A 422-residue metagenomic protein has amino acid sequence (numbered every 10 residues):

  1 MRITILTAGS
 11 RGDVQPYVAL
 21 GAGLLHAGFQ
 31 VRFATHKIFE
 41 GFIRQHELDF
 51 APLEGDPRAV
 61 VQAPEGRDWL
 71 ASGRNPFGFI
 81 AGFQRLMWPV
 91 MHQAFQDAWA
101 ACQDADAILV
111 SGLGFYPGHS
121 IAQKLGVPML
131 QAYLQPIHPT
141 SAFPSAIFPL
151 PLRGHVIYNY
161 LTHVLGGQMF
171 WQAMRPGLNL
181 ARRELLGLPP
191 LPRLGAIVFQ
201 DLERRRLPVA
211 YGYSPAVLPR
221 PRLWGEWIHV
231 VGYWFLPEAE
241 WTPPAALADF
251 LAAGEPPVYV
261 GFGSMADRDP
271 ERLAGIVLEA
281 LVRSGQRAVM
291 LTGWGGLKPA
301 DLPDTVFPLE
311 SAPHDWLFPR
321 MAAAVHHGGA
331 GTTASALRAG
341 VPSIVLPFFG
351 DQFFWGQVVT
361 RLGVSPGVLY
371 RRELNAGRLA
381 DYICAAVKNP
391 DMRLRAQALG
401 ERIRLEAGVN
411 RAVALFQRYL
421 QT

Functional and structural regions predicted by a protein language model:
M1-A34, I38-H46, F79-G82, I108 (+7 more regions): Nucleotide-activated sugar donor-binding and catalytic core shared by glycosyltransferases and related lipid-linked
K37-P257, S264-G275, V282-Q286, L394 (+1 more regions): Nucleotide-sugar-dependent glycosyltransferase catalytic domains
P57, G295, P366: Alpha/beta-hydrolase active-site loop signature
A71-F77, A146-L152, P219-P237, W294-A300 (+3 more regions): Hydrophobic transmembrane alpha-helix bundles
S214, F235, T292-W294, A312: Short, well-ordered turn and helix-capping elements at secondary-structure junctions
V260, A266, A274-E310: Catalytic donor nucleotide-activated moiety binding site of glycosyltransferases and closely related
